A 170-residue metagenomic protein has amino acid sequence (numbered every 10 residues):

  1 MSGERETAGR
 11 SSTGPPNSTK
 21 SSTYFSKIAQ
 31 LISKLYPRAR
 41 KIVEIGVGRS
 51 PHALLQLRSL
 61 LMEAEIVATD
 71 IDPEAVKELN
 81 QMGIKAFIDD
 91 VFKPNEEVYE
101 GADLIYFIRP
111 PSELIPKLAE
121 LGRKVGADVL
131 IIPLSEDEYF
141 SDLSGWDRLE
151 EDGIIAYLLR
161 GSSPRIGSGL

Functional and structural regions predicted by a protein language model:
M1-R38: S-adenosyl-L-methionine
A39-S50: Conserved class I S-adenosyl-L-methionine
R49-M62: Conserved SAM-binding loop of SAM-dependent methyltransferases across substrates and taxa, primarily the Class I
D72: Conserved SAM/SAH-binding beta-strand->alpha-helix loop
L79: Conserved SAM-binding loop
M82-P94: Conserved SAM-binding strand-loop segment of SAM-dependent methyltransferases
E96-L104: A short acidic, Gly/Pro-enriched loop at the edge of an enzyme's catalytic core that lines a small-molecule cofactor
E113-G169: C-terminal substrate-binding/active-site "lid" region of AdoMet-derived donor-dependent transferases
